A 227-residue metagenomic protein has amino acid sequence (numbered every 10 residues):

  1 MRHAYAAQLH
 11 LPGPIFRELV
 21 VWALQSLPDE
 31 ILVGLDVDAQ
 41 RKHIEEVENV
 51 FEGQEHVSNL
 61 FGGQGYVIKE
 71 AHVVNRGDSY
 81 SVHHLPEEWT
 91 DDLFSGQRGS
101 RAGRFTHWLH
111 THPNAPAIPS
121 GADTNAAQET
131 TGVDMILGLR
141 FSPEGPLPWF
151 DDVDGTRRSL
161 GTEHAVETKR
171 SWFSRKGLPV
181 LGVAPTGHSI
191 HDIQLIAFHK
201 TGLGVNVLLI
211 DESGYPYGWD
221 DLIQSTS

Functional and structural regions predicted by a protein language model:
M1-H107, P113-S227: Conserved beta-strand-loop surface patch within small alpha/beta domains used for substrate/adaptor or ligand engagement
